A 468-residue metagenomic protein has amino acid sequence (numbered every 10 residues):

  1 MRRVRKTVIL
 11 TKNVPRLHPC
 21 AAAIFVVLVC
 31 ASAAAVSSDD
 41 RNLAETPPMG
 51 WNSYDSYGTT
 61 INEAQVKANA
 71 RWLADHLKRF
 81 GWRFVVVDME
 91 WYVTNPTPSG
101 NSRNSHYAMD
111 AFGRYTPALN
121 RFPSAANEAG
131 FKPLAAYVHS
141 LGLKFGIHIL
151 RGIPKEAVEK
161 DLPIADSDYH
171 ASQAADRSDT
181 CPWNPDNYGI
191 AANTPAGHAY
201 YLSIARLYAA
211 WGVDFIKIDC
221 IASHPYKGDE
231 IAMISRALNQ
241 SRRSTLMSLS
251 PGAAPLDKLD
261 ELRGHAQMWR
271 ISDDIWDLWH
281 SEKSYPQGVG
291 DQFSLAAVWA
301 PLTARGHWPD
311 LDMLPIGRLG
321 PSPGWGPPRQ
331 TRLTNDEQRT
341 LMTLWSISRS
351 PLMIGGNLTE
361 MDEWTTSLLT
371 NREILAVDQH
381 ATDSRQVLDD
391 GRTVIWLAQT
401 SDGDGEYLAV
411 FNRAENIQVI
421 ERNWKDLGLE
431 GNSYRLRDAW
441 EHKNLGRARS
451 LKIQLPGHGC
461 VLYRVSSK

Functional and structural regions predicted by a protein language model:
C20-A31: Bacterial N-terminal signal peptides
P48-S53, R83-D88, V93, K144-I149 (+8 more regions): Structural recognition of the beta-strand scaffold that forms the well-ordered cores of secreted hydrolase catalytic
A74-A209, V213-C220: Aromatic-lined carbohydrate-binding/catalytic grooves of carbohydrate-active enzymes
L143-V158, S223, N239-L256: Aromatic-lined carbohydrate-recognition surfaces of secreted/lumenal glycan-active proteins
A174-D179, A191-N193, A199, S203 (+2 more regions): Glycan-recognition surfaces
R339, W345-S348, M353-G355, D389-E430: Carbohydrate-binding surface patches
T340-L388: Catalytic cores of secreted or luminal carbohydrate-active enzymes
G446-K468: C-terminal beta-strand-rich structural cap/linker in extracellular carbohydrate-active enzymes
